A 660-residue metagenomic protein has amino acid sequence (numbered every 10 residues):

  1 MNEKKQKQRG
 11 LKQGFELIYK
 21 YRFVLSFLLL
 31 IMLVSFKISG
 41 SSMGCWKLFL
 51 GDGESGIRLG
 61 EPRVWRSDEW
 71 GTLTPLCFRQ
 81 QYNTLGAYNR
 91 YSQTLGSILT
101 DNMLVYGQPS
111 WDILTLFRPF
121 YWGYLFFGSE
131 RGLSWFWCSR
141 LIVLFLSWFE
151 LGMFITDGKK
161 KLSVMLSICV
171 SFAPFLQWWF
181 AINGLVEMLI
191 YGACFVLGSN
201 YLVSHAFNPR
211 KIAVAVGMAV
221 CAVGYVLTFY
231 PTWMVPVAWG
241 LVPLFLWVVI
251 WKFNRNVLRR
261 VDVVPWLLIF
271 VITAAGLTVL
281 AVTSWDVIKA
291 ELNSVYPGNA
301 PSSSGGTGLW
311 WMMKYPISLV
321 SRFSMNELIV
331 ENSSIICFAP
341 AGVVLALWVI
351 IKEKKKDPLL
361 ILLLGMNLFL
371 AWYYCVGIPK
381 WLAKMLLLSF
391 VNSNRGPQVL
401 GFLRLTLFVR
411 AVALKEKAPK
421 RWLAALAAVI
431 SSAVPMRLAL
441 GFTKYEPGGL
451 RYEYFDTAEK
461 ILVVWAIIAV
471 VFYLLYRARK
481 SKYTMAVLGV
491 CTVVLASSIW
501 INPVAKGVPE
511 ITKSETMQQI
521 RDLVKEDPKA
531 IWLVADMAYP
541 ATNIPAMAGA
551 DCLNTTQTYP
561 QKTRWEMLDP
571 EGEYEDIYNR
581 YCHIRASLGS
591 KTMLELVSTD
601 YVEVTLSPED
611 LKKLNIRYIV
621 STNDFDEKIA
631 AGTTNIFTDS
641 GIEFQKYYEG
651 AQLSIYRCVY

Functional and structural regions predicted by a protein language model:
Y19, P209-A213, F253-V271, K355-L359 (+3 more regions): Membrane-interfacial entry segments at the cytosolic side of transmembrane helices
L30-D101, D262-L319, I531-L533: Aromatic-rich transmembrane-lumenal/periplasmic boundary elements in polytopic membrane proteins
G44-I190: Active-site lumenal/periplasmic loops and adjacent helix-entry segments of GT-C-fold, multi-pass membrane
Q81-S110, Y121, I499-Y660: Soluble catalytic regions of membrane-associated enzymes that act on cell-envelope and secretory-pathway components
R131, W135, L176-E187, L368-L423 (+1 more regions): Membrane-helix boundary/interfacial segments in multi-pass membrane proteins
F145-F154, K160-K252, P265-D286, V429-R437 (+2 more regions): Membrane-embedded helix bundles of polyisoprenyl
V279-L359, N394, Q398: Periplasmic/ER-lumenal interhelical loops and adjacent helix-loop junctions in multi-pass membrane proteins
K420-K525, A530-A541, T558: Transmembrane helical bundles and short interhelical boundary loops of multi-pass, membrane-embedded
